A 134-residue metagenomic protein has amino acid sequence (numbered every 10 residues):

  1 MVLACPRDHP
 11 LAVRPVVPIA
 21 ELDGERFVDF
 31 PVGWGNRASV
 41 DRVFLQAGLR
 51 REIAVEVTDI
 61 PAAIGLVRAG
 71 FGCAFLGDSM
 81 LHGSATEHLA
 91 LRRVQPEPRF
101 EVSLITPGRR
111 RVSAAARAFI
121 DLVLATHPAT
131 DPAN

Functional and structural regions predicted by a protein language model:
A4, L11-P15, E21, P61-G108: Beta-alpha-beta core module
L11-A12, R26-A47, V112-D121, H127-D131: Secondary-structure junction motif
D29-F30, R50-D59: Short beta-strand-to-loop elements that line the ligand-binding cleft of bilobed periplasmic-binding protein-like
R37, D59-I60: Conserved glycosyltransferase catalytic-site signature
A90-N134: A late-sequence structural motif
